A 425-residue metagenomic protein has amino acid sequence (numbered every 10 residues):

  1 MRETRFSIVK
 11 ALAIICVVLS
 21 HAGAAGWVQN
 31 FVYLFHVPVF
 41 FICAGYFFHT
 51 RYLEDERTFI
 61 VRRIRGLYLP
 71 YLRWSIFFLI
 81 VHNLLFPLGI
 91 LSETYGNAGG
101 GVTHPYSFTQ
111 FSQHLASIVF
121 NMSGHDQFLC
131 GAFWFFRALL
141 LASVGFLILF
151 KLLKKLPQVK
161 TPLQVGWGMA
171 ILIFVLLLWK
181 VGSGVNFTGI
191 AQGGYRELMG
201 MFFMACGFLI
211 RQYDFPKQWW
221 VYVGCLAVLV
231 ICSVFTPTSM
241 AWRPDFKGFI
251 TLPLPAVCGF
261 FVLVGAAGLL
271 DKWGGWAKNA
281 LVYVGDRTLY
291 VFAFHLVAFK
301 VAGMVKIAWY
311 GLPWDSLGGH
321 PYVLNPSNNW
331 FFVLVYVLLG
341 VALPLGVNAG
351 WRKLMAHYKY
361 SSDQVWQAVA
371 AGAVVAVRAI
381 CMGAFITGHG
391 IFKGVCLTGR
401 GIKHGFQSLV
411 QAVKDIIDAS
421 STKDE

Functional and structural regions predicted by a protein language model:
M1-V410, K414-A419, K423: Alpha-helical transmembrane segments and their immediate juxtamembrane cytosolic regions
